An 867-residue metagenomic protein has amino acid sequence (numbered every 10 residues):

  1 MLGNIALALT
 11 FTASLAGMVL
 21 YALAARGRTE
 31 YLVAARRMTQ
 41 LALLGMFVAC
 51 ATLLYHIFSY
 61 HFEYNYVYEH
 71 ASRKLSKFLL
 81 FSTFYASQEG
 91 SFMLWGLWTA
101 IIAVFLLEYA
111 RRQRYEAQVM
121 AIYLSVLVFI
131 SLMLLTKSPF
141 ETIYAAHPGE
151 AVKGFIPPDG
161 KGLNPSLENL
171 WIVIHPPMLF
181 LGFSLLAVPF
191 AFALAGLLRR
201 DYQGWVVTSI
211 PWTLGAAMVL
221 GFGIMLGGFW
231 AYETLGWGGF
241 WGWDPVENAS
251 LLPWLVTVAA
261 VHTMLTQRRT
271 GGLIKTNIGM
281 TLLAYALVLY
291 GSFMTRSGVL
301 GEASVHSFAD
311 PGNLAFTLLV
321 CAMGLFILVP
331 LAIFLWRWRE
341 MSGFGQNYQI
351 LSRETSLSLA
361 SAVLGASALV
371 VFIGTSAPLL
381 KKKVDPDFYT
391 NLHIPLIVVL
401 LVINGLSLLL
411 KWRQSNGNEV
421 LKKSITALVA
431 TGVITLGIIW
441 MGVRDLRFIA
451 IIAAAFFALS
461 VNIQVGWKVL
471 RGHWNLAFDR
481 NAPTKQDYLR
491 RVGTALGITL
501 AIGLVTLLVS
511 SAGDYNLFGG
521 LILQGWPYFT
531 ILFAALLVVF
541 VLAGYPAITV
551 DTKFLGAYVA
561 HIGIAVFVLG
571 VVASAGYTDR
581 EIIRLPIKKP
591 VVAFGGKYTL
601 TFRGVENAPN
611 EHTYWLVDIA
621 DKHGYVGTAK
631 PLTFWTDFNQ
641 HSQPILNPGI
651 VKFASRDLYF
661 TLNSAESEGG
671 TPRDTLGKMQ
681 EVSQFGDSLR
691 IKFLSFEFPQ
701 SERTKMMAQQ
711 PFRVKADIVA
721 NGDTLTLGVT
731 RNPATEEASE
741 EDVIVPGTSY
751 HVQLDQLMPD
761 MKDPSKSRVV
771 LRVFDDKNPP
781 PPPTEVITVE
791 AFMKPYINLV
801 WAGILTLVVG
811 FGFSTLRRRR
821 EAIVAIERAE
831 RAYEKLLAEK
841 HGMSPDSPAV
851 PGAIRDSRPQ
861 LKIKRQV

Functional and structural regions predicted by a protein language model:
M1-V867: Solvent-exposed, non-transmembrane regions of integral membrane proteins
